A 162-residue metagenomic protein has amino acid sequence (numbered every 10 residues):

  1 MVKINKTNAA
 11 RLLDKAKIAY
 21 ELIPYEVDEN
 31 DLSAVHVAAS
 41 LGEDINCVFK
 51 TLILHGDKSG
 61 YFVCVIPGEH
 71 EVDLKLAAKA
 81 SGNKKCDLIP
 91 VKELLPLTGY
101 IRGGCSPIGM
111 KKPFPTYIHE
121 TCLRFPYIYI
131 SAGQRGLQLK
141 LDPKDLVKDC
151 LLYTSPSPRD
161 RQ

Functional and structural regions predicted by a protein language model:
M1-Y25: Extreme N-terminal tail/first-helix region
I18-E29, K84-P90: Short, well-structured beta-strand/strand-turn elements
L32-A38: Short Pro/Gly-enriched beta-strand edge/turn motifs at strand-loop
A38-K58: Short, structured active-site "lid" loops
L52, S59-V65, G82: RNA pseudouridine synthases
E69, L74-K75, A80-A132: Long, charge-patterned amphipathic alpha-helical coiled-coil/hairpin "stalk" segments used as oligomerization
A132-L141: C-terminal binding/interaction regions
Y153-P158, Q162: Conserved small/polar residues in nucleotide/adenosyl-binding loops
